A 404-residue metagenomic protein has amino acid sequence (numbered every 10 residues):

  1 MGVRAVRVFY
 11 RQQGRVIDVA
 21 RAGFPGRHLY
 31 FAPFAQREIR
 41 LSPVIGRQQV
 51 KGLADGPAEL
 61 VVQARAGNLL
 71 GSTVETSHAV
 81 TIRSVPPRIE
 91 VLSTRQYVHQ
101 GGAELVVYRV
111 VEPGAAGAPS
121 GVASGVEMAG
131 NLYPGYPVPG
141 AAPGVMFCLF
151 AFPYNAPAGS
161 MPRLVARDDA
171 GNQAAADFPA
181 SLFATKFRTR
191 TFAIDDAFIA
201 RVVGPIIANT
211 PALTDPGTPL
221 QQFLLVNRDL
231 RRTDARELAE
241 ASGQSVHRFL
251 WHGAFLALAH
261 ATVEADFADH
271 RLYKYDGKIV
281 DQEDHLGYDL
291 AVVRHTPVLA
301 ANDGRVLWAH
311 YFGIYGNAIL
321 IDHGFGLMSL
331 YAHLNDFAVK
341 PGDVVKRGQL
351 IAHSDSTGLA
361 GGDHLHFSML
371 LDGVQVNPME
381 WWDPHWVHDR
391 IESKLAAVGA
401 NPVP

Functional and structural regions predicted by a protein language model:
M1-G140, L149-P157, R163-R188: Surface-exposed loop/turn and intrinsically disordered segments
E38, V165-D168, N172-K274, D389-P404: Polar/charged, compositionally biased leader and regulatory segments
P57, E75, S93, A103-L105 (+8 more regions): Extracytoplasmic
G67-S72, F223-L225, Q282, S329: A broad, low-specificity signal for short, low-complexity segments enriched in glycine/proline and polar/charged
E90-G101, G144, D195-G204, S242-F249 (+1 more regions): Repeat-unit-sized solenoid/scaffold elements
V98-Q100, V110, A118-P119, S124 (+5 more regions): Contiguous, well-folded functional domains in the mature portion of proteins
G125-V126, T191-A193, M379-W381: Short, charged, solvent-exposed linker or helix-capping segments at domain edges/interfaces that act as flexible hinges
A254-V403: Catalytic cores of peptidoglycan-degrading enzymes
